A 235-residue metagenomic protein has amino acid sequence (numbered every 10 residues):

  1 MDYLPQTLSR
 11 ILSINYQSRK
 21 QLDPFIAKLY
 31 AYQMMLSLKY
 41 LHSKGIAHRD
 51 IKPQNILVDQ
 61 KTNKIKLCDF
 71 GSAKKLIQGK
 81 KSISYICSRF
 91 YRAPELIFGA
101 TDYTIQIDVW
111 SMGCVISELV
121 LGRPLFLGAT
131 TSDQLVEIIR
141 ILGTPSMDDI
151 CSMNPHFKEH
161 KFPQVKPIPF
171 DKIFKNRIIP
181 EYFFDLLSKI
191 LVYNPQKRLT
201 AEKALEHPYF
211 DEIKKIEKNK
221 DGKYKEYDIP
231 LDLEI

Functional and structural regions predicted by a protein language model:
D2-T7: Conserved short submotifs of the Hanks-type protein kinase catalytic core that shape the nucleotide-binding pocket
Y30-A31: Activation segment signature within eukaryotic-like protein kinase domains
H42-V58: Catalytic-loop of the protein kinase fold
S82-L96: Conserved activation segment of eukaryotic-like protein kinases, specifically the C-terminal portion of the activation
D108: Conserved catalytic-loop aspartate of Hanks-type protein kinases
T144-S188: C-terminal lobe substrate-recognition/regulatory segment of protein kinase catalytic domains
I216-I235: C-terminal intrinsically disordered, low-complexity extensions immediately downstream of enzyme catalytic cores
